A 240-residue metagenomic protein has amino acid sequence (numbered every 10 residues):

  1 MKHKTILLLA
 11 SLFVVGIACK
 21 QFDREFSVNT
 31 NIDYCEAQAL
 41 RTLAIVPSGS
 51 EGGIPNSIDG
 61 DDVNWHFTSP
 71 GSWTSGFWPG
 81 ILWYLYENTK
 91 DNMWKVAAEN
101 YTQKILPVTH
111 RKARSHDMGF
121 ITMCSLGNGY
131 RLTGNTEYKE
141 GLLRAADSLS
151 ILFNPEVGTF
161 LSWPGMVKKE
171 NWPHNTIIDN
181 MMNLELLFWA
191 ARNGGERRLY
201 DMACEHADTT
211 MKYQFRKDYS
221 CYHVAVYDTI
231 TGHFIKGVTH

Functional and structural regions predicted by a protein language model:
M1-F26: Bacterial Sec-dependent N-terminal signal peptides
F22-H240: Glycan-recognition and catalytic cores of secretory/periplasmic carbohydrate-active enzymes
